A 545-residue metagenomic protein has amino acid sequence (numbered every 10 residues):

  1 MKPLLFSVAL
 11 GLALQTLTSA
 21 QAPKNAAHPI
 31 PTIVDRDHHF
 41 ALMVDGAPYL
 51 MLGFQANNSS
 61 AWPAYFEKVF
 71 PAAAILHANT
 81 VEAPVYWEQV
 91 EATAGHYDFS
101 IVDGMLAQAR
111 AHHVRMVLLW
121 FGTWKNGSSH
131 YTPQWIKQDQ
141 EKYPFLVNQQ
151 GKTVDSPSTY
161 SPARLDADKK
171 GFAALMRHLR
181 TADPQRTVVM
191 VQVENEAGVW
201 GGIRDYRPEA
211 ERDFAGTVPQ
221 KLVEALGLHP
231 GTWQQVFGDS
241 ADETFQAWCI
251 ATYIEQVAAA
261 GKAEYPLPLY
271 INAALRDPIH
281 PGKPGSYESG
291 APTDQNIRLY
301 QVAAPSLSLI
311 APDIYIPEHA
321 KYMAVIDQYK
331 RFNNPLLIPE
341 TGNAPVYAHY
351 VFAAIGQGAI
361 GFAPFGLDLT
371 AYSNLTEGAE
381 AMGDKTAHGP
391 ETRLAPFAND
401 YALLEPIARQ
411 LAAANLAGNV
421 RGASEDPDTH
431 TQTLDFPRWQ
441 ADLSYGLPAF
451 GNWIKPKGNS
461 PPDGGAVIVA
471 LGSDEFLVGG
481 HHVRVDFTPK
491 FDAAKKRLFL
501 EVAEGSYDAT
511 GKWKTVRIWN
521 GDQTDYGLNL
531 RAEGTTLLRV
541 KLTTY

Functional and structural regions predicted by a protein language model:
S7-Q15: Bacterial N-terminal signal peptides
Q21-N79: N-terminal carbohydrate-binding accessory modules
S59-I75, G285-A303, K321-Y322, A348-V351: Short, acidic/polar
Y65-Q140, I250-P266: Aromatic-lined substrate-binding rim segments of carbohydrate-active enzymes
V114, Q256-L267, Q295-D400: Catalytic-core region of carbohydrate-active enzymes that cleave or remodel glycosidic bonds
K142-L299: Polysaccharide-binding and catalytic clefts of secreted carbohydrate-active enzymes
F352-P489: Aromatic- and carboxylate-lined catalytic core of secreted/periplasmic carbohydrate-active enzymes
A441, Y445-A466, D474-Y545: C-terminal beta-sandwich/jelly-roll accessory domains of carbohydrate-active enzymes
